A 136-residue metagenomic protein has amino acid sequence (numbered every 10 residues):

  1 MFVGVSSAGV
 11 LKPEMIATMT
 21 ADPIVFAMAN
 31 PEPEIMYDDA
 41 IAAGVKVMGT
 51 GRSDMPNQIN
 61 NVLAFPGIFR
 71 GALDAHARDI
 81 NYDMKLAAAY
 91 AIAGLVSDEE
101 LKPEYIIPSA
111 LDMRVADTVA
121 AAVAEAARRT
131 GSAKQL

Functional and structural regions predicted by a protein language model:
M1-A29, P33-E34: Rossmann-like NAD(P)-binding element
I24-L136: Adenosine-phosphate binding glycine-rich loop
